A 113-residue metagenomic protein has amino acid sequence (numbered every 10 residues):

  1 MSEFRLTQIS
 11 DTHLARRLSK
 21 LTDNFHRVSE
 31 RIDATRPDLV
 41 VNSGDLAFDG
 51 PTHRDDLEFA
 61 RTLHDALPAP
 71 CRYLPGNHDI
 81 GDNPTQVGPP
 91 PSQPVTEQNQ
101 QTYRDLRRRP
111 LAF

Functional and structural regions predicted by a protein language model:
M1-E58, L63: N-terminal active-site segment of His-dependent metallophosphoesterases
D55-F113: Extended active-site neighborhood of metal-dependent phosphoesterases/phosphodiesterases
